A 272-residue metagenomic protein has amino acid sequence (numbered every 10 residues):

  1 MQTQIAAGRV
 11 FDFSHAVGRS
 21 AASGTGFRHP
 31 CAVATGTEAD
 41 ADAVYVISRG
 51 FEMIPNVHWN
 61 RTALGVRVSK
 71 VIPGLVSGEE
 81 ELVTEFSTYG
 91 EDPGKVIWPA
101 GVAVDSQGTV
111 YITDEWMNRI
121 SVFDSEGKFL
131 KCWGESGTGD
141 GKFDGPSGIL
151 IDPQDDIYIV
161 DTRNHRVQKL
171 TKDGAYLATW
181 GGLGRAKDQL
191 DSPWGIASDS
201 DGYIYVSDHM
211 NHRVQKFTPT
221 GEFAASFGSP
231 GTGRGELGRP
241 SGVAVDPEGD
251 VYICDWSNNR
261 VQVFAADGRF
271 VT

Functional and structural regions predicted by a protein language model:
M1-T272: Eukaryotic scaffold repeat domains enriched in small/polar residues
